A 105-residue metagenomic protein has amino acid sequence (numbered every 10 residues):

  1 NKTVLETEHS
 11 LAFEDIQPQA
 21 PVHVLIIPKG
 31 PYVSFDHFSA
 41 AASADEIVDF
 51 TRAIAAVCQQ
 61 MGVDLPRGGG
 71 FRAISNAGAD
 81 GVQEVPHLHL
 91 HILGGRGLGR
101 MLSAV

Functional and structural regions predicted by a protein language model:
N1-V105: HIT superfamily nucleotide-processing domains
